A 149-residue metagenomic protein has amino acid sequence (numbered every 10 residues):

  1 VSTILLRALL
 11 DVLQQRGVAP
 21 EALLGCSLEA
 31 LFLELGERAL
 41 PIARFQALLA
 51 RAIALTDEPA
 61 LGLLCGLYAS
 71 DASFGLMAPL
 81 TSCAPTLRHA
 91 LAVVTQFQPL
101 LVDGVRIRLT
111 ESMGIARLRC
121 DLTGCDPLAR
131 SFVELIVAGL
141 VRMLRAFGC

Functional and structural regions predicted by a protein language model:
V1-R119, G139: N-terminal low-complexity or simple alpha-helical regulatory segments that function as activation/interaction modules
G104, R108, A129-G139, M143-C149: Cytosolic nucleotide-utilizing catalytic cores of signal-transduction proteins
R119-S131: A short interface-forming secondary-structure element
